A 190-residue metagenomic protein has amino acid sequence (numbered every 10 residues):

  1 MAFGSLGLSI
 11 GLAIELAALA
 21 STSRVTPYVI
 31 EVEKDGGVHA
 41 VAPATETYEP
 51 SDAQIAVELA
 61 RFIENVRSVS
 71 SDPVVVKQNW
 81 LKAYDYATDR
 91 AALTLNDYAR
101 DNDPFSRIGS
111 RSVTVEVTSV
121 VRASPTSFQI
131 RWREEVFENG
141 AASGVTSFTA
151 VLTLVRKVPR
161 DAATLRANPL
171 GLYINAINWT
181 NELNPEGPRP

Functional and structural regions predicted by a protein language model:
M1-L6, E15-P27, K34-A53, V57 (+1 more regions): Structured, amphipathic secondary-structure segments that form assembly/contact surfaces in multi-subunit
S9-G11: Assembly/oligomerization interface modules of large self-assembling protein complexes
E58-V69: Solvent-exposed, amphipathic alpha-helical segments
